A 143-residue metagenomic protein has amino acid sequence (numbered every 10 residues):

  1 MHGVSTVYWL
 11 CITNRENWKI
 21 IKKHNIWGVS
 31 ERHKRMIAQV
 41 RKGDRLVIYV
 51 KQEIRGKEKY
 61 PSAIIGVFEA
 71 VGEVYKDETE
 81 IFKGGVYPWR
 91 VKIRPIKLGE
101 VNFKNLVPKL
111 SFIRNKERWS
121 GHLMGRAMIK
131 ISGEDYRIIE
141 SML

Functional and structural regions predicted by a protein language model:
M1-K42, I138, M142-L143: Compositionally biased, charged N-terminal/linker segments
I12-T13, V50, P95: Pocket-edge structural micro-motifs
V40-R41, E58-A63: Short glycine/proline-enriched turns and hinge-like loops at secondary-structure junctions
V50-G56: Short, charged beta-turn/beta-strand-edge "cap" motif at the junction between a beta-strand and an adjacent loop
P61-I129, G133: Aromatic- and Lys/Arg-enriched surface recognition patch
